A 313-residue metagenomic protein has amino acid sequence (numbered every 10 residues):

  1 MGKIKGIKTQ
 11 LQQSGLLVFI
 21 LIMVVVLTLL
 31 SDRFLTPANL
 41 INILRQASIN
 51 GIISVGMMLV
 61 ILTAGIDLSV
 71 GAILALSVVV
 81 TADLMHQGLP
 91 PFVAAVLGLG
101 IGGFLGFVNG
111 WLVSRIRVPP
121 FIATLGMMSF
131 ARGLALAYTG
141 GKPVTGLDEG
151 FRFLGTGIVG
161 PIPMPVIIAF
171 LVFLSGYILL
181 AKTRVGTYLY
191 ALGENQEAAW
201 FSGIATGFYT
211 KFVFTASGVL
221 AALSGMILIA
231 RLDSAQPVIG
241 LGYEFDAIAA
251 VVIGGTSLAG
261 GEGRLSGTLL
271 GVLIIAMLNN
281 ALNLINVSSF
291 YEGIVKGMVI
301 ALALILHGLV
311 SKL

Functional and structural regions predicted by a protein language model:
M1-V25, L174-S175, E194, F201-F208 (+1 more regions): Cytosolic-side transmembrane-helix boundaries in multi-pass membrane proteins
K5-K8, I66, G103-T145, L179-R184 (+3 more regions): Short loop segments and helix-boundary regions at transmembrane helix junctions of multi-pass inner-membrane proteins
Q10, I116, P120-T183, Y209-F212 (+2 more regions): Transmembrane helix-bundle core of multi-pass membrane transporters and related energy-transducing complexes
L16-L29, M57-M58, A131-G133, I168-I178 (+4 more regions): Hydrophobic core segments of alpha-helical transmembrane domains in multi-pass membrane transport and ion-translocation
I22-Q87, L112-R117, G255-L265, M298 (+1 more regions): Single transmembrane alpha-helix segments in multi-pass membrane proteins
V55, L59, A72, A95 (+10 more regions): Hydrophobic positions within alpha-helical transmembrane segments of bacterial inner-membrane proteins
P90-G98, F104-N109, V113, G160-A235: Helix-loop-helix "hairpin" substructures at the membrane interface of multi-pass membrane proteins
A221, R231-G297: Transmembrane alpha-helical segments in multi-pass inner-membrane proteins
